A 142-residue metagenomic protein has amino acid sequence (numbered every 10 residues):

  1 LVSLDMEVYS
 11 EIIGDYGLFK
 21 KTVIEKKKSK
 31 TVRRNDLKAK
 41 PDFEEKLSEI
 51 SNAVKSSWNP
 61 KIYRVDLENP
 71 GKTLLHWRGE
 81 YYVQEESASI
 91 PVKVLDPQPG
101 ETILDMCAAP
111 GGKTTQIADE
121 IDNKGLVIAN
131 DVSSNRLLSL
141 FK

Functional and structural regions predicted by a protein language model:
L1-K142: S-adenosylmethionine
